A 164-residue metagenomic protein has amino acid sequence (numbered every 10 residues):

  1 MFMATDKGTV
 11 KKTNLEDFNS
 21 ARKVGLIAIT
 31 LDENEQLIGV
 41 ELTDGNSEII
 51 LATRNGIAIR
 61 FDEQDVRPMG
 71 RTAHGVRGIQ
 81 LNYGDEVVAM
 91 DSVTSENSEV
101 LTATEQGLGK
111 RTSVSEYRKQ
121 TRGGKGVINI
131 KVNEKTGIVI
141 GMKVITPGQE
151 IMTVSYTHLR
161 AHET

Functional and structural regions predicted by a protein language model:
M1-V127, T136-E150, Y156: Conserved structured catalytic cores and adjacent interaction surfaces of nucleotide-binding/hydrolyzing enzymes
T157-T164: Conserved small/polar residues in nucleotide/adenosyl-binding loops
